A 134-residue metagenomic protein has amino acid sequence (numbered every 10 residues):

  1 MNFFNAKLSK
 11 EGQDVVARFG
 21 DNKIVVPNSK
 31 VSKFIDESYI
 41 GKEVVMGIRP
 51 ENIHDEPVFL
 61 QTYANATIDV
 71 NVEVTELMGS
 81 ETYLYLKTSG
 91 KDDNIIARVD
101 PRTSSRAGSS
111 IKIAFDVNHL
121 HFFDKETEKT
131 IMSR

Functional and structural regions predicted by a protein language model:
M1-F3, K7-R134: Non-catalytic connector elements of ABC transporters
